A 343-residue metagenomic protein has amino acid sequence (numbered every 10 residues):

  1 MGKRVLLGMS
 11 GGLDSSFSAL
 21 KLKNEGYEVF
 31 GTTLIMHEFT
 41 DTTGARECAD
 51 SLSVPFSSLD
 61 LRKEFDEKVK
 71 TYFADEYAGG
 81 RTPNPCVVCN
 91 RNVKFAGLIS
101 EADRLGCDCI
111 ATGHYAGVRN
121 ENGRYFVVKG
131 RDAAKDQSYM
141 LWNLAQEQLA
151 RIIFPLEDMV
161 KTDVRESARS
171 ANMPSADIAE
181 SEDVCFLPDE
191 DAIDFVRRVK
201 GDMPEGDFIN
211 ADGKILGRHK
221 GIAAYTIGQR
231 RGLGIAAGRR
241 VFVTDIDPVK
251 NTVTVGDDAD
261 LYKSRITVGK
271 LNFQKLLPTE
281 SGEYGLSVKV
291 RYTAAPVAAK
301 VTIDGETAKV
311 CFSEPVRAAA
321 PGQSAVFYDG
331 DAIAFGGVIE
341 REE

Functional and structural regions predicted by a protein language model:
M1-W142, T162-D163, R169: ATP-dependent adenylation/nucleotidyltransferase module used to activate substrates
A111-V118, G123-E343: AMP-forming adenylation/ATP pyrophosphatase catalytic core
